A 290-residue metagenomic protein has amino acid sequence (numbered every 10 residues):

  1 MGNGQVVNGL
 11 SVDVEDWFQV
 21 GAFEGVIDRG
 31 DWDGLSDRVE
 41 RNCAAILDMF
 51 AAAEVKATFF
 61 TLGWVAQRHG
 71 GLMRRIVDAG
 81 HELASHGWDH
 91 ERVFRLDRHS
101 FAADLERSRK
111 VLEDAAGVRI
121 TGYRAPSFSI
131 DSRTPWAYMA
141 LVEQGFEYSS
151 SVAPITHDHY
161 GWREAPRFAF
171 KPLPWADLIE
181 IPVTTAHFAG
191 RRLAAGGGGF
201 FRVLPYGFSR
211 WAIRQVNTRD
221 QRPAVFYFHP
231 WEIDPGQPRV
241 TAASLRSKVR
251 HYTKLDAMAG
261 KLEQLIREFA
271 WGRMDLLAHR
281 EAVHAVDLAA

Functional and structural regions predicted by a protein language model:
M1-G122, S127-A189, F208-A290: Catalytic alpha-helical scaffold of carbohydrate-active enzymes acting on polysaccharides/glycoconjugates
L193-V203: Surface-exposed cleft-lining segments at the edges of enzyme active sites
